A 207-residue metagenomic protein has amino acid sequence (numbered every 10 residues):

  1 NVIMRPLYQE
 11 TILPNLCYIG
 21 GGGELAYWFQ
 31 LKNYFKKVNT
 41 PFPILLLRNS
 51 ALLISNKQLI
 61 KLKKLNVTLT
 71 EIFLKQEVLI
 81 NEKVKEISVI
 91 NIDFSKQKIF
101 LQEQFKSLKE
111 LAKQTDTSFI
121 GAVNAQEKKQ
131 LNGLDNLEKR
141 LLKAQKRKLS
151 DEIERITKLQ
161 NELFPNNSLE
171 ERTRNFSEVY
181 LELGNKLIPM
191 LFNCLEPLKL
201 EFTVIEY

Functional and structural regions predicted by a protein language model:
N1, R5-L7, I12, G20 (+8 more regions): Generic ordered-secondary-structure signal
N1-E10, P43, L47, F119 (+2 more regions): Sparse, context-dependent recognition of short Cys/His-centered cofactor- or disulfide-binding micro-motifs
N1-L16, G22-N33, F42, S55-K57 (+1 more regions): A translation/RNA-centric and nucleic-acid-associated enzymatic feature enriched in Class II aminoacyl-tRNA synthetases
Y8, C17, Y27-T40, K63-T70 (+3 more regions): Hydrophobic alpha-helix feature that most strongly marks membrane-spanning transmembrane helices and their immediate
F29-I72, Q76-E82: Catalytic or ion-translocation cores adjacent to nucleophile or general acid/base/metal-coordination motifs in diverse
V78-Y207: Long, compositionally biased intrinsically disordered regions
